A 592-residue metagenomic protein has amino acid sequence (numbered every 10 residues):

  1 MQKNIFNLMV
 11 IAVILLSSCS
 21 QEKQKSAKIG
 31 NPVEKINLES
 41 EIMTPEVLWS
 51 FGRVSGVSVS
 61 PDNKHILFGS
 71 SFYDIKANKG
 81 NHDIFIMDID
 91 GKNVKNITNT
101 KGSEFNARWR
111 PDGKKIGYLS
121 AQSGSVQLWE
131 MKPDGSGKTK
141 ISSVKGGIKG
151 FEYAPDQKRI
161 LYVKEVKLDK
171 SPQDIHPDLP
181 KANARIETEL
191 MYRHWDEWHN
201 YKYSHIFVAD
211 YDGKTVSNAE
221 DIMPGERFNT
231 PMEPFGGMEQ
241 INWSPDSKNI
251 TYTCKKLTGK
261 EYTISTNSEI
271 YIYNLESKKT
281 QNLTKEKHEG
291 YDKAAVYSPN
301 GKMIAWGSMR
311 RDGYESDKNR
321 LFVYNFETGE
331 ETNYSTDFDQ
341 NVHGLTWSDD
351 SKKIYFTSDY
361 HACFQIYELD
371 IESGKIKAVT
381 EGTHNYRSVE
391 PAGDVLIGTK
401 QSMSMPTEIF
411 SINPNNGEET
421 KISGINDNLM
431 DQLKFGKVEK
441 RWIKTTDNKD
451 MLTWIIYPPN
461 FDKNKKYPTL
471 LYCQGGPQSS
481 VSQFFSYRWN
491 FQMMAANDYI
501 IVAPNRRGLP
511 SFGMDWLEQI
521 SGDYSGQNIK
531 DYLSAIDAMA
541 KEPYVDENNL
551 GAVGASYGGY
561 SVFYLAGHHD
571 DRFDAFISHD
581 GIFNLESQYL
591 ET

Functional and structural regions predicted by a protein language model:
L16-S18: C-terminal motif of bacterial Sec signal peptides marking the signal peptidase cleavage site
K25-M43, N78, S204, A209 (+1 more regions): Blade/loop signatures of beta-propeller domains
F51-R53, S70-D83, T98-E104, L119-W129 (+11 more regions): A flexible loop/linker signature enriched in serine peptidases of the S9 family
P61-D62, P111-D112, P155-D156, P245-D246 (+3 more regions): Residue-level detector of Asp-centered blade-edge/turn motifs that repeat once per structural unit in beta-propeller
N63-I66, G113-G117, I160, I250 (+3 more regions): Hydrophobic beta-strand positions that form the internal "hydrophobic ladder" of WD40/Gbeta-like beta-propeller blades
D88-K92, K132-S136, Y211-K214, N274-K278 (+3 more regions): Short loop/turn segments that connect beta-strands within beta-propeller blades
R387-T592: Serine-hydrolase catalytic core recognition
